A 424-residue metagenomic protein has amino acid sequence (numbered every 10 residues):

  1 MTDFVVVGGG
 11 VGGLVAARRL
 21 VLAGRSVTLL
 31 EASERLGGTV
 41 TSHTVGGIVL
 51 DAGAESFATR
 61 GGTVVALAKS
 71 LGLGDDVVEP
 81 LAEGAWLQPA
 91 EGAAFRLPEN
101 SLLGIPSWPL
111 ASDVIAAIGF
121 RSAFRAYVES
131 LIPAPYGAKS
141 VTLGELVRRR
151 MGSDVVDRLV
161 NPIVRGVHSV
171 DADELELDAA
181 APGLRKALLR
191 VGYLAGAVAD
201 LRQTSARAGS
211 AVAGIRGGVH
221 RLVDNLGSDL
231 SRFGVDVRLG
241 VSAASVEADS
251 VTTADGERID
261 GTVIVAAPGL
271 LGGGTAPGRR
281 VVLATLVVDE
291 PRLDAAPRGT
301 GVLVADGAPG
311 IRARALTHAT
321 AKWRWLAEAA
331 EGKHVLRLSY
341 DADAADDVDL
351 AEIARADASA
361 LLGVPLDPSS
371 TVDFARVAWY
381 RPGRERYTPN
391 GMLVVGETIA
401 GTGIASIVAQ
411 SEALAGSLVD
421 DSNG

Functional and structural regions predicted by a protein language model:
T2-L29: N-terminal Rossmann-like FAD-binding beta1-loop-alpha1 element of flavoenzymes
G8, E79-L81, V237-V241, E247 (+1 more regions): Short loop/edge segments at beta-strand edges and connector loops that shape dinucleotide/nucleotide cofactor-binding
V21-V45: Glycine-rich FAD pyrophosphate-binding loop
S42, P98-S101, A315-G424: Conserved flavin/dinucleotide-binding core of flavoenzymes
G46-A134: Dinucleotide-binding Rossmann-like beta1-alpha1 core, especially the glycine-rich loop that anchors the ADP
P89, V241-V348, L361: Mid-domain catalytic core of redox enzymes that form a hydrophobic substrate pocket/lid adjacent to a catalytic redox
A123-A244: Active-site/ligand-binding neighborhood in enzyme catalytic cores
